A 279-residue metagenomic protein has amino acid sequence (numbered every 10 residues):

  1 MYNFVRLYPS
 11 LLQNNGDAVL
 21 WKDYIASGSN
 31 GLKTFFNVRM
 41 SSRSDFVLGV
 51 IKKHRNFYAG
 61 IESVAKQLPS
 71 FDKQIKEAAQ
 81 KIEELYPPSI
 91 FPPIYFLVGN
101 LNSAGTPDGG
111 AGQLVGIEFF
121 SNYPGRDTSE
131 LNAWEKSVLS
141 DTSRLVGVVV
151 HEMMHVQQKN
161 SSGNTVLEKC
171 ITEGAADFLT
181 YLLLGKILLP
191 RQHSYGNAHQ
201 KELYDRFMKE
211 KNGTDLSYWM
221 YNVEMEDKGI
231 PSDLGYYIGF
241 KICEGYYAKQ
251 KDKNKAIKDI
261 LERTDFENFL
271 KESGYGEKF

Functional and structural regions predicted by a protein language model:
M1-K53: N-terminal mature-domain "stem" immediately C-terminal to a signal peptide or N-terminal signal-anchor/transmembrane
F4-Y8, V166-R206, G276: Post-HExxH zinc-binding segment in Zn-dependent metallohydrolases
V19-I25, P190-A198, K251-D265: Short alpha-helical "patches" and their helix-cap loops
S27-L32, H54, Y58-I61, Y195-E210: Residue-level recognition of alpha-helix termini/interfacial anchor residues
V50-L189: Acidic/His-rich structured neighborhood in mature extracellular/periplasmic domains
L139-V149, H193-T214: An acidic intrinsically disordered interaction segment
M208-F279: Pan-zinc metallopeptidase signature
